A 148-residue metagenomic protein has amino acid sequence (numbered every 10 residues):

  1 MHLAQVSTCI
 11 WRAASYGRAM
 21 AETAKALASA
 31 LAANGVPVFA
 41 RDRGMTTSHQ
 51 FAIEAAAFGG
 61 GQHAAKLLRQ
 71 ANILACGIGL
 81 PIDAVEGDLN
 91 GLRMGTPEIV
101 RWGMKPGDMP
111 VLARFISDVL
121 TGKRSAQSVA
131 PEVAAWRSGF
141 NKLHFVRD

Functional and structural regions predicted by a protein language model:
H2-L3, T47: Flexible, acidic loop-helix segments that line cofactor/substrate-binding pockets
V6-Y16, H49-F51, G95-R101, T121: Short beta-alpha connecting loops at secondary-structure transitions that line or flank enzyme active sites
C9-A40, F58, Q62, K66-A71: Conserved PLP-dependent catalytic core of the aminotransferase class-I/II
R12-T23, R43, A56, M104-D108 (+2 more regions): Catalytic cores of large soluble enzymes that bind and process phosphate-bearing ligands
P37-G103: Conserved PLP-binding catalytic core of the aspartate aminotransferase-like
E86-D148: PLP-dependent enzyme catalytic core of the Aspartate aminotransferase-like
